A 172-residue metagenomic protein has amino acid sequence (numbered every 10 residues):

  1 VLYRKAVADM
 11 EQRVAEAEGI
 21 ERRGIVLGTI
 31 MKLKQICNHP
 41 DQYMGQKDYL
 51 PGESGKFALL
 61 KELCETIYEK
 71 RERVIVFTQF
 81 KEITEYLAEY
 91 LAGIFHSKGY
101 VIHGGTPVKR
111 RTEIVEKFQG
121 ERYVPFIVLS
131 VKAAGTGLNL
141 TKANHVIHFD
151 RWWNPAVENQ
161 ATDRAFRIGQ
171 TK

Functional and structural regions predicted by a protein language model:
V1-R4, E11-L138: Conserved Helicase C-terminal RecA-like lobe
K70, E121-V124, A143, R164 (+1 more regions): Structured helix-beta-strand junction loops
H103-G105, F149-W152: Short beta->alpha connector loops at strand-helix junctions that form conserved, small/polar/Pro-enriched
A133, W152-W153: Flexible, active-site-proximal loop/turn residues at the rims of small-molecule/cofactor binding pockets and catalytic
L138-R151: A short beta-strand element within the Helicase C-terminal
P155-K172: Conserved SF2 helicase motif VI
